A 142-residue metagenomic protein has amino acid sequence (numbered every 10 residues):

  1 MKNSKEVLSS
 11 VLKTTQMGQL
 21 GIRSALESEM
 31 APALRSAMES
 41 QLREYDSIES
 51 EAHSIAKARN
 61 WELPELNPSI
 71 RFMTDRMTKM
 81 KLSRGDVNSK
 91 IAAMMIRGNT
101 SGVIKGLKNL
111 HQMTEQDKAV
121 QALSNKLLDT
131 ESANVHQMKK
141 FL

Functional and structural regions predicted by a protein language model:
M1-E29, K90-T114: Alpha-helical bundle segments that constitute or directly flank the non-heme di-iron/ferroxidase center
N3-V11, P32-S50, N88-M95, K118-T130: Alpha-helical scaffold segments that form or flank carboxylate-/histidine-based iron centers
Q16-Q19, R23, D46, S50-H53 (+4 more regions): Structural signal for well-ordered, non-membrane alpha-helices
E29, D46, N60-L63, T114-K118: Residues at alpha-helix boundaries and short interhelical turns
E29-P32, A52-I55, R59, M113 (+1 more regions): Hydrophobic stripe of amphipathic alpha-helices that form coiled-coil interfaces
L42, A56, L110: Conserved hydrophobic residues forming the short capping helix/wall of the S-adenosyl-L-methionine
S50, S54-V103: Carboxylate-rich helix-loop segments that flank metal/cofactor sites and access channels in metalloenzymes
G98-L142: Preference for long, well-ordered alpha-helical segments
